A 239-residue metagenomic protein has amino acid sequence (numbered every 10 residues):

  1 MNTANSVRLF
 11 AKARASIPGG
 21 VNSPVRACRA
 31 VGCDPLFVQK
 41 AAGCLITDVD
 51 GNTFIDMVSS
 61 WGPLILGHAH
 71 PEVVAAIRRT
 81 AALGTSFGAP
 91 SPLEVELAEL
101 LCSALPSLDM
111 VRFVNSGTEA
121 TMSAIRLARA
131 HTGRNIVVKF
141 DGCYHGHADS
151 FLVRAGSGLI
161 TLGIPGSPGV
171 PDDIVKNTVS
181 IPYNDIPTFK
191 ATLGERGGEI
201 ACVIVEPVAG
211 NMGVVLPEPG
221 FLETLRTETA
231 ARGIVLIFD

Functional and structural regions predicted by a protein language model:
N2-K40, I181: Active-site-adjacent loop/helix segments that line or gate small-molecule/cofactor pockets in enzymes
L36-D56: Active-site and channel-lining beta-strand-loop segments that bind or position nucleotide-derived/phosphorylated
N52, C202, I234-L236: Hydrophobic "anchor" residues on beta-strands that sit immediately upstream of conserved functional sites
T53-N135: Glycine-rich loop-to-alpha-helix module at the N-terminal edge of alpha/beta enzyme cores
E99-A201: PLP-dependent aspartate aminotransferase-fold enzymes
A124, I204, I237-F238: Generic enzyme active-site microenvironment
G197-V214: Short acidic, glycine-rich surface-loop motifs adjacent to enzyme active sites
V215-D239: Catalytic PLP-binding core of fold-type I/II PLP enzymes
